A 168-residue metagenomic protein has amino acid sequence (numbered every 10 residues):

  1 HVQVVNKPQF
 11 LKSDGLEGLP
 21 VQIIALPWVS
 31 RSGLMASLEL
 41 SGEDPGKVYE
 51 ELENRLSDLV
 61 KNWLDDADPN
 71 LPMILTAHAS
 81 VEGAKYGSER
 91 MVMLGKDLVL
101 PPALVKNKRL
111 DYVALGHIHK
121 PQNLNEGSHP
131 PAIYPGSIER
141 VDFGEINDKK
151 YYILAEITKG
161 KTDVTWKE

Functional and structural regions predicted by a protein language model:
H1-E168: Extended recognition/assembly regions associated with phosphoester-bond processing machinery
